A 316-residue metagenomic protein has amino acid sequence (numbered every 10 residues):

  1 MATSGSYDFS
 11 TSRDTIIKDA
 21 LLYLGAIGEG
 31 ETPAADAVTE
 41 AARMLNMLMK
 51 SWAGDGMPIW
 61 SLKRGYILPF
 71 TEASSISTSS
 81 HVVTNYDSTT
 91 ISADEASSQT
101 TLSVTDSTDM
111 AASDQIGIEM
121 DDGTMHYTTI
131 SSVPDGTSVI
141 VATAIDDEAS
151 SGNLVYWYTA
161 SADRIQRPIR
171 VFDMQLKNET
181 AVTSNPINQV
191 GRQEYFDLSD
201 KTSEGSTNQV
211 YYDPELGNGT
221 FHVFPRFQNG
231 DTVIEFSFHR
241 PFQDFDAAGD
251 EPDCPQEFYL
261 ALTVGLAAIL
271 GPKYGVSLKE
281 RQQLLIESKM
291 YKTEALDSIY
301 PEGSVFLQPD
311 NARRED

Functional and structural regions predicted by a protein language model:
M1-A96, T108-D316: Glycine-enriched, solvent-exposed interface loops adjoining structured elements
Q99-T105: Short alpha-helix capping/helix-loop boundary micro-motifs
